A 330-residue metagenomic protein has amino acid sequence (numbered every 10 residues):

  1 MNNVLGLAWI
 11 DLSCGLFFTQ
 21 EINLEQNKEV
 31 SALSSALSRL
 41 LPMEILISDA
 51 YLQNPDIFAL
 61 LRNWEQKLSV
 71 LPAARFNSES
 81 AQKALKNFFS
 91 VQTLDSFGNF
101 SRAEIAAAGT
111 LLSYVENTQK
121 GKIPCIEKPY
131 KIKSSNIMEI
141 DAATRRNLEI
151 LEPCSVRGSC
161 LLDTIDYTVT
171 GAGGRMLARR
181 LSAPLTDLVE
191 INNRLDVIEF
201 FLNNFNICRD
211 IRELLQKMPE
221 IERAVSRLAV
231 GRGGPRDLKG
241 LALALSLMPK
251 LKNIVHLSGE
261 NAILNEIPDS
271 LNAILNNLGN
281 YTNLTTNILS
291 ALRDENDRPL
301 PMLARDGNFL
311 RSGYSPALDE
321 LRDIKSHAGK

Functional and structural regions predicted by a protein language model:
M1-F200, R209, E213-A229, G233-K330: Charged catalytic and DNA/RNA-contacting regions of genome-maintenance and nucleic-acid-processing enzymes
F205-I207: Conserved interaction-surface patches within small, structured recognition/assembly domains
